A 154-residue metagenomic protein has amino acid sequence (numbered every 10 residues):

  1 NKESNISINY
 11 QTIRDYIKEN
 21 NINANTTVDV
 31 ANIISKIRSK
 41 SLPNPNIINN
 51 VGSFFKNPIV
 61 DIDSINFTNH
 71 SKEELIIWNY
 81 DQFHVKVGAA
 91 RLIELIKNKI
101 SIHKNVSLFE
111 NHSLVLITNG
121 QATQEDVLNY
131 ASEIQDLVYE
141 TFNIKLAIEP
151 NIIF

Functional and structural regions predicted by a protein language model:
N1-I117, Q121-E125, T141-F154: Phosphate/pyrophosphate- and phosphate-bearing ligand-binding catalytic cores of soluble enzymes
V138: Conserved ATP-binding N-box helix of the HATPase_c
